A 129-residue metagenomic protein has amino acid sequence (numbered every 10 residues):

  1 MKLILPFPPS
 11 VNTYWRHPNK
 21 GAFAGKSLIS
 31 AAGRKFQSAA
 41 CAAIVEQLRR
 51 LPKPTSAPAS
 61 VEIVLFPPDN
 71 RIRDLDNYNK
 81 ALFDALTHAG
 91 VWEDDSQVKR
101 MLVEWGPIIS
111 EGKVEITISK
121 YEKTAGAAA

Functional and structural regions predicted by a protein language model:
M1-A129: Acidic, proline/glycine-enriched N-terminal capping motif
